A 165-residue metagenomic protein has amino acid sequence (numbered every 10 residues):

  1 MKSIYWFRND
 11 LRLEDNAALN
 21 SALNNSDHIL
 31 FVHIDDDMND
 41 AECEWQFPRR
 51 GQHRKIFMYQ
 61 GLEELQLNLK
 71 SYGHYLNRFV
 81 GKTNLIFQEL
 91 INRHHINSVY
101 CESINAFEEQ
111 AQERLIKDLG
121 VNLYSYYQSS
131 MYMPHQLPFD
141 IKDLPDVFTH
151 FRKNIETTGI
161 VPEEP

Functional and structural regions predicted by a protein language model:
M1-P162: Trp/Phe/Arg-rich N-terminal binding region typifying the photolyase-homology
